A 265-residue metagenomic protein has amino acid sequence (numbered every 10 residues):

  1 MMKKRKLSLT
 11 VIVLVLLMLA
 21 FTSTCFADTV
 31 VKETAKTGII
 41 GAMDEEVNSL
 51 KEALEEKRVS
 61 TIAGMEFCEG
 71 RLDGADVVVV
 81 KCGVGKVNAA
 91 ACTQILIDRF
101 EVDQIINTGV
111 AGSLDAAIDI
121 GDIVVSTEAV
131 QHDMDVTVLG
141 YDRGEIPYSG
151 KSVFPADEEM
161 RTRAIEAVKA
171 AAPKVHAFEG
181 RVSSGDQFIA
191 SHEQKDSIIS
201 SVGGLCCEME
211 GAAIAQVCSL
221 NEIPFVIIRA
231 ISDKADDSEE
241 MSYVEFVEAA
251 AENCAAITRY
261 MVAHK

Functional and structural regions predicted by a protein language model:
M1-M2, F225: General helical secondary-structure elements
M2-I12: Bacterial N-terminal signal peptides that target proteins for export
R5-L7, L17-M18, T29: Intrinsically disordered, low-complexity Ser/Thr- and Pro-rich stretches
V11-T22: Bacterial N-terminal signal peptides
T24-F26: Sec/Tat signal peptide C-region and signal peptidase I cleavage site
D28, K32-T37, S60-K265: Glycine-rich phosphate- or other oxyanion-binding loops that anchor nucleotides, phosphorylated ligands
T34-L54, D76: Short, conserved "active-site rim" segments that organize catalytic pockets and cofactor/ligand binding
K57: Nucleotide and nucleotide-moiety/phosphate-recognizing core
